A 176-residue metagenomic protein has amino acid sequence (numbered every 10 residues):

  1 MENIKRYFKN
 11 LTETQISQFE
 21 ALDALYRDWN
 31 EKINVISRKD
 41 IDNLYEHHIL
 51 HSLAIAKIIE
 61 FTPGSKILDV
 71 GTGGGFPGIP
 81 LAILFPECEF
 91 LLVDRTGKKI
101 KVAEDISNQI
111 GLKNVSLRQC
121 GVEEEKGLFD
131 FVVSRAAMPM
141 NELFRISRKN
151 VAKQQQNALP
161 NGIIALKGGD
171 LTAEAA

Functional and structural regions predicted by a protein language model:
M1-P63, L68, K98-V115: Class I SAM-dependent transferase core
D42, G71, E89, V93: Short gly/ser-rich anion-binding loops that grip negatively charged ligand groups
I59, G78-P80, A175: Residue-level recognition of conserved structural "scaffold" positions that shape functional pockets and channels
L68-V70, I164: Conserved beta-strand elements of the Class I
G74-E87: Conserved SAM-binding loop of SAM-dependent methyltransferases across substrates and taxa, primarily the Class I
E87-A176: S-adenosylmethionine
